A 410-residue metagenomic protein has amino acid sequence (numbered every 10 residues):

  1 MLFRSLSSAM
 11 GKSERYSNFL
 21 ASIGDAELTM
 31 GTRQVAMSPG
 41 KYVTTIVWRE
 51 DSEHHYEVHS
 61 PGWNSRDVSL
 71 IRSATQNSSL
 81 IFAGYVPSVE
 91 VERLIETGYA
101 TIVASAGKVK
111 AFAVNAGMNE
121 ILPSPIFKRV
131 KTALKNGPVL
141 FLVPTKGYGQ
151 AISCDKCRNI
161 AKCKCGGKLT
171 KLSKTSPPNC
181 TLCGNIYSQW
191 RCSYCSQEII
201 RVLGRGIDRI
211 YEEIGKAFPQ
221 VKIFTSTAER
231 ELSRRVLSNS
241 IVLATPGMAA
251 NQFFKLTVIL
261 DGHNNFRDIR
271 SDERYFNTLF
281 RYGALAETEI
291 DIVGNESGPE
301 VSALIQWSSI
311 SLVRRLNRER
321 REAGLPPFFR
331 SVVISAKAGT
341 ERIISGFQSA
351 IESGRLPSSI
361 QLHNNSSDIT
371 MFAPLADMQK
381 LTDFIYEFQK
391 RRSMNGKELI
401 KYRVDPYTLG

Functional and structural regions predicted by a protein language model:
S5-M30, A36-K41, A217, K222-A244 (+1 more regions): Conserved motor-coupling elements within RecA-like helicase/translocase cores
G24-T29, Y42-V43, V68, A74-I81 (+3 more regions): Loop/turn-to-beta-strand initiation segments
V35-T75, I81, F253-R270: SF2 helicase catalytic motif II
E50, A106-M118, F218, R230-D272 (+1 more regions): Accessory helical-bundle/CTD segments and flexible terminal tails appended to RecA-like ATPase motors
E53-K108, P125-K128, R274-R314: Post-DEXD/H (motif II) to motif III coupling segment of the RecA-like Helicase ATP-binding lobe
I81, Y85-D155, R330-R342: Conserved interdomain linker/interface between the two RecA-like ATPase lobes of SF2 helicase motors
K135-F218: Cys/His-rich short segments
